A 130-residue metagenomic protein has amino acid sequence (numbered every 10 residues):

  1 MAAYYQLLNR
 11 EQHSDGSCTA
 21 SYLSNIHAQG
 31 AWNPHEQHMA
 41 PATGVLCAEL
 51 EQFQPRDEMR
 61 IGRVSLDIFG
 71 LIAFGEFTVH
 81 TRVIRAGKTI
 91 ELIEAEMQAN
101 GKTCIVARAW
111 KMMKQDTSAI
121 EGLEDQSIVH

Functional and structural regions predicted by a protein language model:
M1-H130: Terminal targeting signals and extreme-terminal segments of soluble enzymes
